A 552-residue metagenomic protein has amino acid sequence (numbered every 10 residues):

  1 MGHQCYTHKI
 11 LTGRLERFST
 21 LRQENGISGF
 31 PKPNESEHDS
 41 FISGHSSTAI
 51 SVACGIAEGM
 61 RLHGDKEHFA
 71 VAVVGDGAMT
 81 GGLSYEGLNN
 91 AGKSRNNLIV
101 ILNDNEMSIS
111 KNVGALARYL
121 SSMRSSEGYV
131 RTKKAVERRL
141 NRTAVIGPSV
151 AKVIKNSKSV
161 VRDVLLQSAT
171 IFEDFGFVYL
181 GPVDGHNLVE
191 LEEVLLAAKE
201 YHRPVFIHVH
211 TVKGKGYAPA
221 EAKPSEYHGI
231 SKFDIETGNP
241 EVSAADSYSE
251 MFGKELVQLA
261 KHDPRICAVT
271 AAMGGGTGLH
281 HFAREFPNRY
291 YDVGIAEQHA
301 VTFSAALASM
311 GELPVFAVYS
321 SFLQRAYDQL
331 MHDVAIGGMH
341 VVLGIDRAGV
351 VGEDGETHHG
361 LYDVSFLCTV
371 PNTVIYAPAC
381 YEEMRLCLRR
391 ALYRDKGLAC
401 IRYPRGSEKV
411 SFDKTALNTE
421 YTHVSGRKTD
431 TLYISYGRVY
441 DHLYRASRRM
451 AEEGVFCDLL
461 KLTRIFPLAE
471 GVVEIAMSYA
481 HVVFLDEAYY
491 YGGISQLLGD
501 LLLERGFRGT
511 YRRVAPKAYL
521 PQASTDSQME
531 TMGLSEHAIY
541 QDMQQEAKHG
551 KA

Functional and structural regions predicted by a protein language model:
M1-S94, R265-I266, T270-A271, L279-H280: Cofactor-binding active-site loop characterized by glycine-rich and histidine/acidic residues
R17-I27, K93-M107, G128, A335-R347: A glycine-rich helix N-cap at a beta->alpha junction
N105-F252: Long, well-ordered, tryptophan-enriched scaffold segments
A151-P219, H340-D346, S365-K414, H481 (+1 more regions): Structural signature of the thiamine diphosphate
L166, E193-L196, H228-G229, S247-H262 (+5 more regions): Glycine-/acidic-rich phosphate or pyrophosphate-binding loops and their flanking alpha/beta elements
R203, V212-Q324, Q329-M339, Y421 (+2 more regions): Non-catalytic terminal/interface segments that mediate subunit docking, oligomerization, and allosteric communication
K232-I235, P240-A244, G352-D354, V374 (+1 more regions): Peripheral docking tails and interdomain loops at the edges of cofactor- or intermediate-handling domains
D292-V293, Y444-M477: Generic long, charged, amphipathic alpha-helical segments
